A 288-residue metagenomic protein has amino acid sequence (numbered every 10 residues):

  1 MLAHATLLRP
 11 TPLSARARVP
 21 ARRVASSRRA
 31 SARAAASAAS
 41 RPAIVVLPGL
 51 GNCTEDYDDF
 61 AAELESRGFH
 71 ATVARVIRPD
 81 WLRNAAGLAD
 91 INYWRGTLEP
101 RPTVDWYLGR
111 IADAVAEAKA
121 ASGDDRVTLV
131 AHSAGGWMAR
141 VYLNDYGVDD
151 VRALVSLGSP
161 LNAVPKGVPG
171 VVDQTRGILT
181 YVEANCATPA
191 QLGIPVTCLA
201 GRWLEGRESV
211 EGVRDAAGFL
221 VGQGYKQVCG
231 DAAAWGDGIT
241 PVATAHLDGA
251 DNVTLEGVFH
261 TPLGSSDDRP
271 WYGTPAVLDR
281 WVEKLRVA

Functional and structural regions predicted by a protein language model:
M1-R23: N-terminal chloroplast transit peptides
A3, A30-A38: Proteolytic processing junctions in secreted/extracellular precursors, especially proprotein convertase/trypsin-like
A39-R83: Short, surface-exposed "cap/lid" segments of acyl-processing enzymes
P48, E65, A71, T97-E99 (+2 more regions): Serine-dependent carboxylesterase/thioesterase catalytic core of lipase-like alpha/beta-hydrolase/SGNH enzymes
L50-N52, R78-P79, G136, P160-N162 (+3 more regions): Short, solvent-exposed loop/turn segments at secondary-structure junctions
D58, R83-L88, P165-G170, R207-V213: Short aromatic-enriched loop/helix-cap "lid" or pocket-rim segments at secondary-structure transitions that line
I77-W94, R140, P165: Glycine-rich "HGGG/HGxG" loop immediately N-terminal to the catalytic nucleophile of the alpha/beta-hydrolase
G193-A288: C-terminal catalytic-base region of ester-bond hydrolases, centering on the histidine of the charge-relay
